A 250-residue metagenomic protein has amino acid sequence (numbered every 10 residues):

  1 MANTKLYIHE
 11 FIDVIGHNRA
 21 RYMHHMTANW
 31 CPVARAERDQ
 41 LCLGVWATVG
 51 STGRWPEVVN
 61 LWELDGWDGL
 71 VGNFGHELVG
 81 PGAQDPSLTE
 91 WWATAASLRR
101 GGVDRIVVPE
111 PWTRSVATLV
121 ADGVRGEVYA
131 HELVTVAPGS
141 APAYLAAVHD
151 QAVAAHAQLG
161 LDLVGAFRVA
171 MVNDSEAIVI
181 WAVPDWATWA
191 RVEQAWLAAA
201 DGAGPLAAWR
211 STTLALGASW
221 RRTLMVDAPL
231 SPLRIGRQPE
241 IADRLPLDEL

Functional and structural regions predicted by a protein language model:
A2, A20-G44, G50-W55, L61-I106 (+2 more regions): An amphipathic, aromatic/His-enriched active-site/gating alpha helix that lines ligand/cofactor pockets
A2, H9-R21, P109-T188, P229-L250: Surface-exposed interaction/gating patches
G53-V58, N173-A177: A short, glycine/Asx- and small/polar-enriched loop/turn that sits immediately N-terminal to a beta-strand
P56-E57, G72-G75, V116-L119, Q194 (+1 more regions): Short aromatic-enriched loop/helix-cap "lid" or pocket-rim segments at secondary-structure transitions that line
